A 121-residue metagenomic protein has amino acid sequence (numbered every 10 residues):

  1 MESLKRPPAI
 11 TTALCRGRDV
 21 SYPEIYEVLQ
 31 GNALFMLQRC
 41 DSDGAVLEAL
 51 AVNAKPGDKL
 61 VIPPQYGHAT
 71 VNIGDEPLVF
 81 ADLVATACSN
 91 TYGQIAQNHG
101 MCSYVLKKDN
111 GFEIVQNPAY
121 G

Functional and structural regions predicted by a protein language model:
M1-A54, V71-G121: Active-site region of the double-stranded beta-helix
L34, D58-L60, P64-A69: Histidine-centered metal-chelating micro-motifs
